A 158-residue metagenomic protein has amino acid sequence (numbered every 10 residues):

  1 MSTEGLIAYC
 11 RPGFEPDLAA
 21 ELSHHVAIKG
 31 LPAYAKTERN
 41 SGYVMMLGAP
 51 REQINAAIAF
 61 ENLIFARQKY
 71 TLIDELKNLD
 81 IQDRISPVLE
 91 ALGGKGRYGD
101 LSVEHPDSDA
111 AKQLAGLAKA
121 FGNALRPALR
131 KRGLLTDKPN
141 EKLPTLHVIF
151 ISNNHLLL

Functional and structural regions predicted by a protein language model:
M1, E15-P16: N-terminal basic/disordered segments at the start of proteins
T3-E4, Y9-R11, A20-P144: Non-catalytic nucleic-acid substrate-recognition regions in nucleic-acid-modifying enzymes
P144-L158: C-terminal edge-of-domain segments
